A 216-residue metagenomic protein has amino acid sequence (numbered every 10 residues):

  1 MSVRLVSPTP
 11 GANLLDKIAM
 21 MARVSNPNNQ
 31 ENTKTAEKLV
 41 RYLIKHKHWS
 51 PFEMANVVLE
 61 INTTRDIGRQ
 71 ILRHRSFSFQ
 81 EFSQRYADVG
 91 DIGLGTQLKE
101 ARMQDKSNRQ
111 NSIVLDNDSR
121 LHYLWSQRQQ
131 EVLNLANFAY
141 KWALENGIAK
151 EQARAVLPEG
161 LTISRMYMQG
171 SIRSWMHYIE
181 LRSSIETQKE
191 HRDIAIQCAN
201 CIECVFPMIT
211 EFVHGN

Functional and structural regions predicted by a protein language model:
M1-N216: Family-specific signature for flavin-dependent thymidylate synthase
